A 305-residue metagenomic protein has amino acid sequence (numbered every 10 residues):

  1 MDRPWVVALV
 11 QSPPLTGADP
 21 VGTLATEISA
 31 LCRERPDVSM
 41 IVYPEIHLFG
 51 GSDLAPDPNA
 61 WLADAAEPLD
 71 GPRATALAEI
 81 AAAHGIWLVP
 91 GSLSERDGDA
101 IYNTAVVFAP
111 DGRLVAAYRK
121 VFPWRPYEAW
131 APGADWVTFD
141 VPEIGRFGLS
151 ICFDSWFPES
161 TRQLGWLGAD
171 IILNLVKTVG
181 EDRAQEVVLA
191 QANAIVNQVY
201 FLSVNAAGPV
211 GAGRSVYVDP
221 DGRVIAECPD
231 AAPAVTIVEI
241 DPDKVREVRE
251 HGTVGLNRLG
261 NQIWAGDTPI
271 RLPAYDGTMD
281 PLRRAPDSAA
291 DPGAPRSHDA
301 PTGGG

Functional and structural regions predicted by a protein language model:
M1-M40, L173: N-terminal active-site segment of His-dependent metallophosphoesterases
A8, V42, V89, A116 (+2 more regions): Hydrophobic/aromatic beta-strand patches that form the interior of the parallel beta-sheet core in alpha/beta enzyme
Q11-P13, P44, R119, N205: Residue-level recognition of beta-strand->loop/alpha-helix junctions
P20-V21, L31, A83, W87 (+4 more regions): Eukaryotic scaffold repeat domains enriched in small/polar residues
G22-P110, G180-I195: Cys-nucleophile CN-hydrolase/nitrilase-fold catalytic domain and related Cys-dependent amidase chemistry that acts on
L69-W87, S155-T236: CN hydrolase (nitrilase-like) catalytic-core segments centered on the catalytic cysteine and neighboring Lys/Glu
E95-D170, V176-V188, A192, E250-V254: Active-site catalytic loop in hydrolytic enzyme cores
T138, Y200, A206-G305: C-terminal beta-strand edge segments of enzyme domains
